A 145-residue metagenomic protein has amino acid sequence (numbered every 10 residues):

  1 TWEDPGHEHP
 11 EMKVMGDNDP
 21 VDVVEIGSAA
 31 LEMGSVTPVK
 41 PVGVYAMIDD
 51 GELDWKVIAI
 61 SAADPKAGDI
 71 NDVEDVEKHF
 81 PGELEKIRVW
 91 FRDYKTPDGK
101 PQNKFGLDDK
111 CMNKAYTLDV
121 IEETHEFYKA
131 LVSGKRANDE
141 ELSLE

Functional and structural regions predicted by a protein language model:
T1-E145: Hydrophobic N-terminal alpha-helices or hydrophobic patches in metabolic proteins across all domains of life
